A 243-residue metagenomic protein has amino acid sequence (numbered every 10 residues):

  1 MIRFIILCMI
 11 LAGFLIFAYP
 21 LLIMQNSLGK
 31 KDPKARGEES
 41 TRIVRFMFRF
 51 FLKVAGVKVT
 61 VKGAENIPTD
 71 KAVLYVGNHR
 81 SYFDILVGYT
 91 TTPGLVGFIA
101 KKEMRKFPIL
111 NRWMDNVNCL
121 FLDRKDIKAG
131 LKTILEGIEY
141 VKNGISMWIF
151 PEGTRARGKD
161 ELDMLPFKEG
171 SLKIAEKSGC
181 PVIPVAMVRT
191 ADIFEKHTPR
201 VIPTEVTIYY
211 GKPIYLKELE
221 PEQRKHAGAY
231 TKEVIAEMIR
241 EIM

Functional and structural regions predicted by a protein language model:
M1-K30, E38-R42, V59, E65-P68 (+2 more regions): Membrane-interfacial terminal anchoring regions of lipid-handling membrane enzymes
I6, I10-F14, E103-K106, L110-M114 (+1 more regions): The first long alpha-helix at the start of the GST-like C-terminal all-alpha domain
Y19-R42, V54, T69-I127: Catalytic core of membrane glycerolipid acyltransferases/transacylases, capturing the structured, soluble-facing
I43-R49: N-terminal nucleotide/polyanion-binding subdomain common to many enzyme families
R49-V59: Transmembrane alpha-helices and immediately adjacent membrane-cytoplasm interface residues in multi-pass integral
V61, Y75, F98, I208-Y210: Generic preference for hydrophobic
L131-M243: Non-catalytic C-terminal accessory region of glycerolipid acyltransferases and related lyso-lipid remodeling enzymes
